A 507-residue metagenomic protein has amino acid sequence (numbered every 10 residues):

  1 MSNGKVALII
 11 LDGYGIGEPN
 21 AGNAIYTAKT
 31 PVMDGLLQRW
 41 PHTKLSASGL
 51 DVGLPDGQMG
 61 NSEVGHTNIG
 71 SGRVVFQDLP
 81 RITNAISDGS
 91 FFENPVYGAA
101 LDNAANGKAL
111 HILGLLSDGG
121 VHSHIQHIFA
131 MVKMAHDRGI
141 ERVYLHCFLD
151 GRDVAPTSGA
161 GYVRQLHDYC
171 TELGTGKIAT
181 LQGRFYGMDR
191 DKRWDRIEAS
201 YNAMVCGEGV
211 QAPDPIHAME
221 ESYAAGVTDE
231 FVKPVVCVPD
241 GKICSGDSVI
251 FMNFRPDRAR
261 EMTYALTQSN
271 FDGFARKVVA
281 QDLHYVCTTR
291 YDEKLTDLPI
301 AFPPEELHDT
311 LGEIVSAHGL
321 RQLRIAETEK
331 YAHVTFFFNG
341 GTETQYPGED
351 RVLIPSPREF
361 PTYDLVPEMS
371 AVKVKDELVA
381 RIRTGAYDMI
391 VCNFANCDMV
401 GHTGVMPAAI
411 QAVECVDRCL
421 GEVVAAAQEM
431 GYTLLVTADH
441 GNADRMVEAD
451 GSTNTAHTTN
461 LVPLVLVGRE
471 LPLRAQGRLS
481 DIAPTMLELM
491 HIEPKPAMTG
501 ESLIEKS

Functional and structural regions predicted by a protein language model:
M1-S507: Feature captures the catalytic ectodomains and active-site-proximal regions of enzymes that hydrolyze or transfer
